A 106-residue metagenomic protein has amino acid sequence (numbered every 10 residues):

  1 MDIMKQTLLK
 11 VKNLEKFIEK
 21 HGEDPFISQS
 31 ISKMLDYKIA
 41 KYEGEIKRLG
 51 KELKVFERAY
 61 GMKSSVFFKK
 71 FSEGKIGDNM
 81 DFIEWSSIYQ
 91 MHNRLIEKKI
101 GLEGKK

Functional and structural regions predicted by a protein language model:
M1-R58, M62, E97-K106: Small, basic N-terminal interaction modules of short regulatory proteins
S28-S32, S64-S65, S72, S86-S87: Generic serine detector
K54-I76: Short E/K-rich amphipathic alpha-helical oligomerization segments
D78-G104: Short, compact, well-ordered microdomains
